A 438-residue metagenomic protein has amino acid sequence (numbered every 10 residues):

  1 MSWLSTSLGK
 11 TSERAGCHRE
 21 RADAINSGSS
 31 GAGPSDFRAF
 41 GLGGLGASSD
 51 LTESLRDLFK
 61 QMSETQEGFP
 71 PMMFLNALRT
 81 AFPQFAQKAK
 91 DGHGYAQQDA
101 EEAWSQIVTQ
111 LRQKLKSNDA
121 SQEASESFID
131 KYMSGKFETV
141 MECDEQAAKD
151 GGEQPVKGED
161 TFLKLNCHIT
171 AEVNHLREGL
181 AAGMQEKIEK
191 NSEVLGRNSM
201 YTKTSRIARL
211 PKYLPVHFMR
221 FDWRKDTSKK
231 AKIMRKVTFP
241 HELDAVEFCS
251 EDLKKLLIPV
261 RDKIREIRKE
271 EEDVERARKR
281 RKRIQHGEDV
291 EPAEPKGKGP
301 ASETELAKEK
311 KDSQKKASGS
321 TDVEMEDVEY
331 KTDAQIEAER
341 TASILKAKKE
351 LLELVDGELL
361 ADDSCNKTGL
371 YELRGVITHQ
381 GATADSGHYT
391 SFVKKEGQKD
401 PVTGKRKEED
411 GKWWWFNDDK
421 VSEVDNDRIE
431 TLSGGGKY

Functional and structural regions predicted by a protein language model:
M1-Y438: UBL (ubiquitin/ubiquitin-like) substrate-recognition surfaces within cysteine isopeptidase catalytic folds
